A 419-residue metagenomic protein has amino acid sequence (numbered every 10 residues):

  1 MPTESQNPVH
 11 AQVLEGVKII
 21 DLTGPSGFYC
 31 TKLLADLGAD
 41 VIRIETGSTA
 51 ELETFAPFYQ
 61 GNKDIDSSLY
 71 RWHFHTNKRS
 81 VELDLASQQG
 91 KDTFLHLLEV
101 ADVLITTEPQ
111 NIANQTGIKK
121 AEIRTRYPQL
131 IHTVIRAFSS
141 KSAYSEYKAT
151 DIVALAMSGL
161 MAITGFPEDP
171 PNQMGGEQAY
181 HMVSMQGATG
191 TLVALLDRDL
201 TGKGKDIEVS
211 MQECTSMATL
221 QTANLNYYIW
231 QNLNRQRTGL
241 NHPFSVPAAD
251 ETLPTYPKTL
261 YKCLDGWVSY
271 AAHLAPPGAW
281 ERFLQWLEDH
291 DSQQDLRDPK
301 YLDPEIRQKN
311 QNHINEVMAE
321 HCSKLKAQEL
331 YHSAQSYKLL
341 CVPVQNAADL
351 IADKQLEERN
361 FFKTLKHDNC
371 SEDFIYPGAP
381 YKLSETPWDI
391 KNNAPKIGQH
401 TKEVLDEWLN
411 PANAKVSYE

Functional and structural regions predicted by a protein language model:
M1-K18, P243-A248, K262, A347-E419: Terminal low-complexity tails and localization/encapsulation signals of metabolic enzymes
M1-L200, P243, K396, H400-E419: N-terminal helix-loop segment corresponding to the beta1-alpha1 unit of nucleotide/adenylate-binding folds
D40-V41, Q335-D349, P411-K415: Short, well-structured beta-strand/strand-turn elements
S48, F138-S139, M211-S216, D265-W267 (+2 more regions): Glycine-rich beta-alpha junction loops
S140, D169-E177, D199-T215, D250-E251 (+1 more regions): Conserved Rossmann-fold dehydrogenase catalytic segment
V153, G175-L192, S210-A223, A275-R282: Mid-domain beta-loop-alpha active-site segment that forms a flexible, acidic cofactor/metal-binding surface
L195-A248: Substrate-binding/catalytic subdomain of NAD(P)-dependent oxidoreductase enzymes
E251-T252, P257-Y337: Aromatic-enriched alpha-helical interface/lid elements that frame and gate functional surfaces
